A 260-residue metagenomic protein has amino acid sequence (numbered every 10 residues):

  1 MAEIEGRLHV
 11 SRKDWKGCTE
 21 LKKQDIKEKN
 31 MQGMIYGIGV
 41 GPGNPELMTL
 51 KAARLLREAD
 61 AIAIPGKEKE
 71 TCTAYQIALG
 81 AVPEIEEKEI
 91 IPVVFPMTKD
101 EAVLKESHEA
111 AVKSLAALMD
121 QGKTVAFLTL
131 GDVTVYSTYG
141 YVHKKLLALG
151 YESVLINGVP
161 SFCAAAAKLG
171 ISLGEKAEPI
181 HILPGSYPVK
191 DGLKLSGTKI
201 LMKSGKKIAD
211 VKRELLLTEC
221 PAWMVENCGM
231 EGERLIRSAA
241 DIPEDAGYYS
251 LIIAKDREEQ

Functional and structural regions predicted by a protein language model:
M1-V10, D132: Extreme N-terminal basic, low-complexity initiation segments that serve as generic localization/processing leaders
E28-P45, L50-A53, R57-Y151, A240-P243 (+2 more regions): Class I S-adenosyl-L-methionine
I35, L193-Q260: A contiguous loop/helix-start segment that scaffolds small-molecule binding in enzyme catalytic cores
I64, I91-V94, L155, E175 (+4 more regions): Structural signal for conserved beta-strand scaffold positions within catalytic alpha/beta enzyme cores
K69-T71, T98, P160-C163, M230-G232: Short gly/pro/ser/thr-enriched loop/turn and capping motifs at secondary-structure boundaries
T134-L195, P243, R257: Class I SAM-dependent methyltransferase SAM-binding "motif I" and its flanking Rossmann-like core
